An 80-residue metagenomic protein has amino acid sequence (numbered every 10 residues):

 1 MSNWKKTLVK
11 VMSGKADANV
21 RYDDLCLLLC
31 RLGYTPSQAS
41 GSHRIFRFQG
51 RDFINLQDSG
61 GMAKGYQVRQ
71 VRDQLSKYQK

Functional and structural regions predicted by a protein language model:
S2-Q38, R51-K80: Basic nucleic-acid-binding interfaces
F46-G50: Active-site beta-strand termini and strand-to-loop segments that position acidic
